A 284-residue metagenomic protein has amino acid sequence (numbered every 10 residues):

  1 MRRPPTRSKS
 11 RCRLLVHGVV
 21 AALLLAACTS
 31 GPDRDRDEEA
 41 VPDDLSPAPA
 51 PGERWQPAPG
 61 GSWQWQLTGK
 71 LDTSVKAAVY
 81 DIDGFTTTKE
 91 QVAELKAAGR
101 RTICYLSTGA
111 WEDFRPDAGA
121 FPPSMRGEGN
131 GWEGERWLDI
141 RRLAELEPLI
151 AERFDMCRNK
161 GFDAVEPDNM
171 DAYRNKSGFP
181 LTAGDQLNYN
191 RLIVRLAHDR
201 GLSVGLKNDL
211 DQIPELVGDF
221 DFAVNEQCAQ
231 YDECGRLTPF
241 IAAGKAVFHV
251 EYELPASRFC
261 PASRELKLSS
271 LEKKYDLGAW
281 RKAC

Functional and structural regions predicted by a protein language model:
M1-V20: N-terminal export and membrane-targeting signals
P5-S8, R34-E38: Compositionally biased, intrinsically disordered low-complexity segments enriched for polar/charged residues
G18, D37-C284: Glycan-processing catalytic domains of CAZymes
L24-A27: C-terminal motif of bacterial Sec signal peptides marking the signal peptidase cleavage site
T29-P32: Bacterial signal peptide processing site
